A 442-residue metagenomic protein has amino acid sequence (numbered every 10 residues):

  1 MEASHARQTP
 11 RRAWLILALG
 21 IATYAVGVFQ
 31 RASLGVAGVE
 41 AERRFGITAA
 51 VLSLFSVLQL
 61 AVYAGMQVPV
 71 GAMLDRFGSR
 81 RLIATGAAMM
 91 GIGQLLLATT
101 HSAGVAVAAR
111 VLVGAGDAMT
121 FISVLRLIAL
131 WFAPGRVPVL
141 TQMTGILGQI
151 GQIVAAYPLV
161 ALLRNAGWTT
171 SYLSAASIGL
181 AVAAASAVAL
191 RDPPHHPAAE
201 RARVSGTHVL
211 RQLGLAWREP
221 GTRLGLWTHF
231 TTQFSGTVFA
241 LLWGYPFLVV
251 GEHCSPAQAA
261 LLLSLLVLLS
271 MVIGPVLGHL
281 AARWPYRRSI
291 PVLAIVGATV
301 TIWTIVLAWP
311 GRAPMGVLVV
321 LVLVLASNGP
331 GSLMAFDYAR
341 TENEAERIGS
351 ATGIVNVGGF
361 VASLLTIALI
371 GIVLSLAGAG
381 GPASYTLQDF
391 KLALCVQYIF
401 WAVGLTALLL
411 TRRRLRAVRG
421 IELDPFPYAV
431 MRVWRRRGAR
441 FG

Functional and structural regions predicted by a protein language model:
E2-T9, P193-L226, P425-R440: Juxtamembrane intracellular "pre-TM" segments in multi-pass secondary transporters
L34-G35, P220-G274, S363-G371: Extracytoplasmic gate region of multi-pass secondary transporters
G46, G78, T99-V105, A133 (+2 more regions): Helix-breaking motifs and short loop linkers at transmembrane-helix boundaries and internal kinks in secondary membrane
G65-G104: Conserved MFS/SLC helix-loop-helix module at the cytosolic interface between two early adjacent transmembrane helices
M66-G78, I273-R287: Helix-to-loop junctions at the C-terminal end of transmembrane segments in multipass secondary transporters
R76-G86, A282-G297: Cytoplasmic membrane-interface "Motif A"-like loop-to-helix N-cap segments of 12-TM Major Facilitator Superfamily
A109-G148: Cytoplasmic helix-loop-helix junction between adjacent transmembrane helices in 12-TM secondary transporters
M143-P194: Helix-loop-helix hairpin linking two adjacent transmembrane segments in secondary transporters
